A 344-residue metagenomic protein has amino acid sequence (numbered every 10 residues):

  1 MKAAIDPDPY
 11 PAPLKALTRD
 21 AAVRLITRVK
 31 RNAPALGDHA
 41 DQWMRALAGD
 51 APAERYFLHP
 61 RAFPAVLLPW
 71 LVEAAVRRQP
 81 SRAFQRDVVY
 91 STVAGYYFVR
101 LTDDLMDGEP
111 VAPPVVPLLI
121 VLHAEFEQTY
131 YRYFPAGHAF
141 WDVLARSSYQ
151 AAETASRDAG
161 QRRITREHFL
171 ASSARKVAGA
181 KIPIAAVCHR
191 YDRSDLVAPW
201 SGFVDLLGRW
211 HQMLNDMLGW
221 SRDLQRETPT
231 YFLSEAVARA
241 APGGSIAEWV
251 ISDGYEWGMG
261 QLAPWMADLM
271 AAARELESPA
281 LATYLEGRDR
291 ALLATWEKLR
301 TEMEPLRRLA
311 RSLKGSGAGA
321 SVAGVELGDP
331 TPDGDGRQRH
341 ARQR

Functional and structural regions predicted by a protein language model:
M1-Y97, L101, A136-S147, D158-T165 (+3 more regions): Conserved N-terminal diphosphate/IPP-binding helix and adjacent helical/loop segment of trans-prenyltransferase domains
R28-D41, F57-L68, V88-A94, I120-T228 (+1 more regions): All-alpha helical catalytic cores of prenyl diphosphate-utilizing isoprenoid enzymes
L105-M106, M217: A short, conserved beta-strand element in the Rossmann-like catalytic core that flanks the donor/metal-binding loop
M106, P110-V115: Membrane-interface helix-loop-helix junctions at boundaries between adjacent transmembrane segments
P110, H138, R222-Q225, L281-L285 (+1 more regions): Structured alpha-helical bundle/scaffold domains in large eukaryotic membrane-trafficking regulators
T129-E153, R239-T283: Primarily interfacial, aromatic-capped hydrophobic alpha-helices that serve as membrane anchors
S201-P264: Active-site/pore-lining binding-face segments in mid-to-C-terminal subdomains
A273-T301: C-terminal/domain-terminus segments
